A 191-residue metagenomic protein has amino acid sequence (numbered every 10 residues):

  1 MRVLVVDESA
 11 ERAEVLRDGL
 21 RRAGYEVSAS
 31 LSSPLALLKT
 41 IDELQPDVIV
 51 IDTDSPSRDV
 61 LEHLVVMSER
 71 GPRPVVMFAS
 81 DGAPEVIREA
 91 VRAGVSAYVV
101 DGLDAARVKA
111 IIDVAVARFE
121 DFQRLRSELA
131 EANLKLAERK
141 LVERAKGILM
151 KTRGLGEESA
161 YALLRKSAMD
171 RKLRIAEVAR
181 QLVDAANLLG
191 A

Functional and structural regions predicted by a protein language model:
M1-R12, L16-L20, I49: Conserved acidic segment of CheY-like receiver
A13, S33-L38, D47-M67, A83: Conserved phosphotransfer microenvironments
G24-S33: Short hydrophobic/Thr-rich beta-strand motif most characteristic of the beta2 strand and flanking loop of CheY-like
I49, R73-G82: A short, hydrophobic beta-strand element within the central beta-sheet of small alpha/beta folds
E85, L103-I112: C-terminal output helix
A130-A191: C-terminal output/effector regions of signal-responsive regulators
